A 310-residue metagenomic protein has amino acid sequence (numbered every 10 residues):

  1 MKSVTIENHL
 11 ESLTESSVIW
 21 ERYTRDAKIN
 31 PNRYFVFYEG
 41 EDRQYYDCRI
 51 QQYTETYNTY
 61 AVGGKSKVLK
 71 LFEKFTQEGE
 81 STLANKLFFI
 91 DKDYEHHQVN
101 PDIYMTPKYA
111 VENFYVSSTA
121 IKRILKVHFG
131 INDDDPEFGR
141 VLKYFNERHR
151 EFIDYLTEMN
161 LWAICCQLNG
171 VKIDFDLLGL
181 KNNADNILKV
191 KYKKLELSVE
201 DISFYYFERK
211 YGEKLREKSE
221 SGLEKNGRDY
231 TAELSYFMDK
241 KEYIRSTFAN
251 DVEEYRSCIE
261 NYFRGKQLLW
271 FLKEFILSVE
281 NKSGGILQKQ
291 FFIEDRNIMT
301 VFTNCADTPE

Functional and structural regions predicted by a protein language model:
M1-E310: Acidic, divalent-metal-binding catalytic cores of TOPRIM and closely related two-metal-ion phosphodiester/pyrophosphate
